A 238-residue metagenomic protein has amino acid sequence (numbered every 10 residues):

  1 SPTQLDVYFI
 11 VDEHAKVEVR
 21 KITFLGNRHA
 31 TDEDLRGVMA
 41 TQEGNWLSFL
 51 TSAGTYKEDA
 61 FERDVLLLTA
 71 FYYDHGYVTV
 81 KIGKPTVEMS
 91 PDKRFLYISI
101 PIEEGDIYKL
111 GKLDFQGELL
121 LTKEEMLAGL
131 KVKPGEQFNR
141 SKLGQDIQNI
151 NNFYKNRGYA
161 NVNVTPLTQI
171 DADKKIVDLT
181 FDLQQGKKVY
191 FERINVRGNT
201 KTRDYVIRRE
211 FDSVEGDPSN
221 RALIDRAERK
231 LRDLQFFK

Functional and structural regions predicted by a protein language model:
S1-L234: Interaction-mediating elements
